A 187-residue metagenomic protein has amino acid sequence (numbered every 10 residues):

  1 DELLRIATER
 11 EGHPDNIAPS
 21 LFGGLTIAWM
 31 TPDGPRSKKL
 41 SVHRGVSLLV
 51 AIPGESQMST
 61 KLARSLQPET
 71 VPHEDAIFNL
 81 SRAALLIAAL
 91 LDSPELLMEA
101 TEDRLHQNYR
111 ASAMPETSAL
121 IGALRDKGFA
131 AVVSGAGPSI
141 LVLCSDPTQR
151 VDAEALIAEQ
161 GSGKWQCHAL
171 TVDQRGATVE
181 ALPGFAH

Functional and structural regions predicted by a protein language model:
D1-R36: Gly/Ser-rich oxyanion-binding loop with an adjacent helix/lid that shapes the negatively charged ligand pocket
R10-E11, A18-S20, K39-G45, F78-N79 (+2 more regions): Solvent-exposed alpha-helices and their adjacent loops that cap or buttress functional pockets in soluble metabolic
I17-S20, L25-A28, L49, I140-V142 (+1 more regions): Short beta-strand scaffold segments in enzyme catalytic cores
S20-F22, W29, V50-G54, S134-G135 (+1 more regions): Short beta-strand segments
I27-V42, P183-H187: C-terminal domain-closing interface element
M30, P53, V142-D146: Short beta-strand-to-loop capping motifs
G45-K127: Acyltransferase
A89-H187: Glycine-rich, charge-dense phosphate/pyrophosphate-binding loop(s) and the adjacent flexible "lid"/catalytic subdomain
